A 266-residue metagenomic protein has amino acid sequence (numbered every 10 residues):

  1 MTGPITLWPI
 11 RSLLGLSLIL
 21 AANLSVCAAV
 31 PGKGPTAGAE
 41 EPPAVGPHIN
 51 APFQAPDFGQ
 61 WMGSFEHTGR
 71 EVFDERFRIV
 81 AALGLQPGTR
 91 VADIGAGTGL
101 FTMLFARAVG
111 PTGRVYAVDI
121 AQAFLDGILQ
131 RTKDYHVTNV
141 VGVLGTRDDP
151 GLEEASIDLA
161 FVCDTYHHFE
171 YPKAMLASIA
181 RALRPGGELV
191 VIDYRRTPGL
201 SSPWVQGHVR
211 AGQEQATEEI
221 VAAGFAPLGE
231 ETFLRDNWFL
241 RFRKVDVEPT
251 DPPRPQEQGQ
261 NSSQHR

Functional and structural regions predicted by a protein language model:
V30-A92: Class I SAM-dependent transferase core
A92, A96-P150: Class I SAM-dependent methyltransferase SAM/SAH-binding core
V109-G110, F169-E170, L183-P185: Helix-to-beta-strand junctions that scaffold the AdoMet/dcAdoMet cofactor pocket in Class I SAM-dependent enzymes
P150-L159: A short acidic, Gly/Pro-enriched loop at the edge of an enzyme's catalytic core that lines a small-molecule cofactor
D158-K173: A short SAM/SAH-binding and catalytic strip from SAM-dependent methyltransferases
K173-E188: A short glycine-rich, Lys/Arg-flanked "PGG" loop and its adjoining helix->strand segment in the class I
E188-T217: Conserved class I S-adenosyl-L-methionine
A226-R266: Core SAM-dependent methyltransferase catalytic element
